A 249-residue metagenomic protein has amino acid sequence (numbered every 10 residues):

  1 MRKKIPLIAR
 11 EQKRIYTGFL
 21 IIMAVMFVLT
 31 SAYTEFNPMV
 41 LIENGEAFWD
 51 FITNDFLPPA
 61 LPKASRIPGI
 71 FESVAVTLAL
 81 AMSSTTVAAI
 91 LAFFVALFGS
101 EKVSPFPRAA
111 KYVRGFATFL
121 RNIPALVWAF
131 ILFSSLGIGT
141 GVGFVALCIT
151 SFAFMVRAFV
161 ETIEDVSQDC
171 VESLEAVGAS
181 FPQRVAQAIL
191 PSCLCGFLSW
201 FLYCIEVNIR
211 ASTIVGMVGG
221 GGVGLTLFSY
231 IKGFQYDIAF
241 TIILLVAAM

Functional and structural regions predicted by a protein language model:
M1-T86, I90, F98, K102: N-terminal, non-cleaved signal-anchor transmembrane helix
Y16-L20, F234-M249: A membrane-interface signal for the N-terminal entry of alpha-helical transmembrane segments
D50-L57, E72, V76, K111-R121 (+5 more regions): Short amphipathic alpha-helical coupling elements at transmembrane boundaries
K63, I67, F71, A75 (+7 more regions): Alpha-helical membrane-protein architecture signal
T85-F93, L97, E101, L126 (+4 more regions): Hydrophobic positions within alpha-helical transmembrane segments of bacterial inner-membrane proteins
V95-W128: Cytoplasmic-entry segments and transmembrane alpha-helices of multi-pass inner-membrane transporters
A117-S151: Generic hydrophobic transmembrane alpha-helix motif, especially the helices
G139-I189, C195-C204: Membrane-cytosol interface at the C-terminal ends of specific transmembrane alpha-helices in multi-pass membrane
